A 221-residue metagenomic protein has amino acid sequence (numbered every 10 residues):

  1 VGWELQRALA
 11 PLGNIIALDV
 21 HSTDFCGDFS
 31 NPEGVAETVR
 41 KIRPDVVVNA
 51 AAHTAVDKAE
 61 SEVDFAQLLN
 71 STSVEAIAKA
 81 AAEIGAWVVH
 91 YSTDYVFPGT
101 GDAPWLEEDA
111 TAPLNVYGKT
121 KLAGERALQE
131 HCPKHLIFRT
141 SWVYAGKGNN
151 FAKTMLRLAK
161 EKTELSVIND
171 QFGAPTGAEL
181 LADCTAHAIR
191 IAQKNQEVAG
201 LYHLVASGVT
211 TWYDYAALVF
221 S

Functional and structural regions predicted by a protein language model:
G2-W3: N-terminal Rossmann-fold NAD(P) dinucleotide-binding loop
L18, V47-A51, V88-T93, P98 (+1 more regions): SDR active-site strand-loop-helix element
D19-E33: Rossmann-fold cofactor-recognition segment
F29-S71: NAD(P)H-binding glycine-rich loop region in Rossmannoid oxidoreductase-like domains and their noncatalytic homologs
S61, L68, T72-A76, V96-F138 (+1 more regions): Catalytic helix-loop patch of NAD(P)-dependent Rossmann-fold dehydrogenases
E83-W87: A short helix->loop->beta-strand "cap" motif at the edges of active sites that frequently abuts
R126-G173, A178-H187: NAD(P)-dependent short-chain dehydrogenase/reductase
C184-T185, I191-S221: Mid/C-terminal beta-alpha module of Rossmann-like enzyme folds, strongest in SDR-family dehydrogenases/epimerases
